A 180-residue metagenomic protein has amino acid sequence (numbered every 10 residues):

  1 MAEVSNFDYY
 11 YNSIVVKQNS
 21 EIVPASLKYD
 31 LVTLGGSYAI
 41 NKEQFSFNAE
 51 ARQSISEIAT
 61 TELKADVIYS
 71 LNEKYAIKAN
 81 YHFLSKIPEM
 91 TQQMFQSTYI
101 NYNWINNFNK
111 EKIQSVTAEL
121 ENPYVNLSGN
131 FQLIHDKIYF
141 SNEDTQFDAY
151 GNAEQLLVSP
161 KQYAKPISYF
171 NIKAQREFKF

Functional and structural regions predicted by a protein language model:
M1-F180: Exposed, low-structure sequence patches enriched in small/polar residues
